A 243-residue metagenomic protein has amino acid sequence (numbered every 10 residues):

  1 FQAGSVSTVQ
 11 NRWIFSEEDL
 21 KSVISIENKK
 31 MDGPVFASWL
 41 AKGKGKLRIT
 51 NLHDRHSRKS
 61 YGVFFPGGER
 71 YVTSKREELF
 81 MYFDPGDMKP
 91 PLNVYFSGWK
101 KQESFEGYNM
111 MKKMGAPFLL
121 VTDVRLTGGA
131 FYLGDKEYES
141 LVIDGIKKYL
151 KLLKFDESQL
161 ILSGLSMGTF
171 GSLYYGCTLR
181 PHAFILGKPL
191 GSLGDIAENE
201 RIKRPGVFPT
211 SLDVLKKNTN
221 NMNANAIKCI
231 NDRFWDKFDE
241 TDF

Functional and structural regions predicted by a protein language model:
F1-F64: Beta-strand-enriched, solvent-exposed domains that form extended recognition/catalytic surfaces
P66-A116, L120-T127: Short, surface-exposed "cap/lid" segments of acyl-processing enzymes
Y95-G98, T122, S163-M167, L186-P189: Short His-Asn-centered micro-motif
Y132-F155: Alpha/beta-hydrolase active-site loop
K154-G168: Alpha/beta-hydrolase fold nucleophile elbow
G168-Y175: Hydrolases whose catalytic domains are alpha/beta-hydrolase-1, hotdog thioesterase, or metallo-beta-lactamase-like
C177-N218: Hydrolase active-site cap/lid region
R201-F243: The feature captures the conserved acid-bearing segment of alpha/beta-hydrolase catalytic domains
